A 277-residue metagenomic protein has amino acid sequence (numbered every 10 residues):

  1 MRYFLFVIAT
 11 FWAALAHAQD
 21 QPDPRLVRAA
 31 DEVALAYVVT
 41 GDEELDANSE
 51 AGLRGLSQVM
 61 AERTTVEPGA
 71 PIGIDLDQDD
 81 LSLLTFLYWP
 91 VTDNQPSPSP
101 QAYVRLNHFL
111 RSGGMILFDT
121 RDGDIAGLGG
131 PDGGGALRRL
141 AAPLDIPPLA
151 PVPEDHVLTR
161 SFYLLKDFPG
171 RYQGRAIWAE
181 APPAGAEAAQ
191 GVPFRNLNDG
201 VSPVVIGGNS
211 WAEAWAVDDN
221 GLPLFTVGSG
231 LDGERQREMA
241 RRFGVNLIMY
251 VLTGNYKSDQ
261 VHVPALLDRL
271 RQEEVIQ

Functional and structural regions predicted by a protein language model:
M1-F4: Positively charged n-region of N-terminal signal peptides that target proteins for export
A13-L15: N-terminal signal peptide c-region/cleavage motif recognized by signal peptidases
A18-F86, D93, W211-A212, D219-Q277: Aromatic-Pro/Gly-enriched surface loop or interdomain linker that acts as a lid/target-recognition segment
D31-A34, G52, D124, L128-P223 (+3 more regions): An acidic, glycine-rich "communication" segment
V38-G41, W89-D93, S112, F118-G123 (+3 more regions): Active-site-proximal beta-strand/loop segments in catalytic clefts of secreted hydrolases
T64, G114, A141-P148, V251 (+1 more regions): A generic secondary-structure signal for well-formed alpha-helical elements
D80-T92, F162-R171: Charged, often glycine-rich, active-site loop that binds/positions anionic groups
F86-G130, G134: Short alpha-beta junction capping motif
